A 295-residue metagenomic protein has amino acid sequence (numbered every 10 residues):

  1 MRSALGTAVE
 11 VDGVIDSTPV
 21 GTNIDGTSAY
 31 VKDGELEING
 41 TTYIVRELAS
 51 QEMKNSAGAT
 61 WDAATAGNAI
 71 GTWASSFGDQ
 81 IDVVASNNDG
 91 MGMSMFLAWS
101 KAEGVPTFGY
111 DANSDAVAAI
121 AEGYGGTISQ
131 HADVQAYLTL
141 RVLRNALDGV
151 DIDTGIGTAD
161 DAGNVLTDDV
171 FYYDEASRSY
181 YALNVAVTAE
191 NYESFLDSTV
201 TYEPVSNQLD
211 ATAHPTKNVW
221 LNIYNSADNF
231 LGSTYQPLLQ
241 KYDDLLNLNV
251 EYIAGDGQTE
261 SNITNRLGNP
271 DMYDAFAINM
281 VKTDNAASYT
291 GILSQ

Functional and structural regions predicted by a protein language model:
M1-Q295: A residue-level marker of the well-folded mature domains of exported/periplasmic proteins
